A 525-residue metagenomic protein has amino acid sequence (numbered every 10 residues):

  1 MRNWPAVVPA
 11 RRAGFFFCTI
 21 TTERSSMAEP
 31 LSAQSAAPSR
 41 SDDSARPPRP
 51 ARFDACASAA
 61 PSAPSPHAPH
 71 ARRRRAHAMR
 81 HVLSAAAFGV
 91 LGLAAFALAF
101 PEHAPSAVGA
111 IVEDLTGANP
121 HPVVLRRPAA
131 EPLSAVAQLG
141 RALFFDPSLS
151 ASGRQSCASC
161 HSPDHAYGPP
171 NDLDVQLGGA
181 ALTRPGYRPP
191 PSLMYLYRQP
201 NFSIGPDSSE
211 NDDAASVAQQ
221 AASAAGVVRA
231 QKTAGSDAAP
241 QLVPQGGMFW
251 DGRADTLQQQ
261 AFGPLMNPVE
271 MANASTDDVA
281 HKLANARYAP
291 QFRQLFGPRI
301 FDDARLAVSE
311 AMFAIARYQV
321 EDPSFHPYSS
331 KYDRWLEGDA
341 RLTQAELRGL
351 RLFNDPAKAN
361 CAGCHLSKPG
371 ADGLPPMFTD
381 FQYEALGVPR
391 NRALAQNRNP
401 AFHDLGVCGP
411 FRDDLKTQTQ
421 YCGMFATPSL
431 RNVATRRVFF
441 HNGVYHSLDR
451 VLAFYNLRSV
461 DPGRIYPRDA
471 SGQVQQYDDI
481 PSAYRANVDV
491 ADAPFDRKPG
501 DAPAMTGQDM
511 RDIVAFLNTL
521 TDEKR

Functional and structural regions predicted by a protein language model:
M1, T19-T22, M27: Short, low-complexity segments with poor structural confidence in diverse proteins
N3, D42-D43, D54: Intrinsic-disorder-associated, low-complexity terminal segments enriched in Asp/Asn/His/Tyr and depleted of Lys/Arg
N3-F17: Positively charged N-terminal leader segments that act as targeting/secretion signals
A13-G14, I20, S58, P410 (+1 more regions): Residue-level detector of bioactive/disordered segments in secreted/extracellular proteins and virion assembly
S25-S26, S32-S35, S39-S44, S58 (+2 more regions): Serine residues within intrinsically disordered or low-complexity segments
A28-P30, R46-C56, P69-L143, P190 (+7 more regions): Post-cleavage N-terminal segment of exported redox proteins
F100-Q258, P327-A470: Short glycine/threonine-rich turn/loop motifs
S429-R525: Extracellular low-complexity, Gly/Ser/Thr-rich intrinsically disordered linkers and protease-sensitive activation/hinge
